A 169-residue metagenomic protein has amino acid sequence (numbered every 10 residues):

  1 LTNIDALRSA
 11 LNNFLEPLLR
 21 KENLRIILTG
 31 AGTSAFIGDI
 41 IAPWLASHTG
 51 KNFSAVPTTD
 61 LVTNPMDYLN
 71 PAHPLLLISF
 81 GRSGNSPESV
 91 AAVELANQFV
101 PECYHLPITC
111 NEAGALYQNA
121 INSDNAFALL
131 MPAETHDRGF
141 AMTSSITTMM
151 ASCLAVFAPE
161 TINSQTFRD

Functional and structural regions predicted by a protein language model:
L1-L24: An N-terminal, well-structured beta->alpha segment
K21-R168: Glycine-rich phosphate-binding loops that contact phosphosugars or nucleotide phosphates
